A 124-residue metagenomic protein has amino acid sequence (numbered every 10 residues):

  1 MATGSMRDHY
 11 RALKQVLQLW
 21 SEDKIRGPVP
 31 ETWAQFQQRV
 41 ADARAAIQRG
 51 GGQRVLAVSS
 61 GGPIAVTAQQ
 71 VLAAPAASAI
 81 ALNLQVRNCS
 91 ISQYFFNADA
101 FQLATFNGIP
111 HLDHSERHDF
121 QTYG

Functional and structural regions predicted by a protein language model:
M1-R39: Phosphate-handling substructures
M1-R7, A34, R49-R54, Q69-G124: Acidic, low-complexity terminal tails and accessory targeting/binding regions of phosphate-metabolizing enzymes
S21-I25, A45, G52, A76: A broad detector of the eukaryotic-type serine/threonine protein kinase catalytic domain
Q37, A41-Q48: Generic structural signal for well-ordered alpha-helical scaffold segments
V55-P63: Short, well-ordered beta-to-alpha junction loops that form the rim of enzyme active sites and present histidine/acidic
